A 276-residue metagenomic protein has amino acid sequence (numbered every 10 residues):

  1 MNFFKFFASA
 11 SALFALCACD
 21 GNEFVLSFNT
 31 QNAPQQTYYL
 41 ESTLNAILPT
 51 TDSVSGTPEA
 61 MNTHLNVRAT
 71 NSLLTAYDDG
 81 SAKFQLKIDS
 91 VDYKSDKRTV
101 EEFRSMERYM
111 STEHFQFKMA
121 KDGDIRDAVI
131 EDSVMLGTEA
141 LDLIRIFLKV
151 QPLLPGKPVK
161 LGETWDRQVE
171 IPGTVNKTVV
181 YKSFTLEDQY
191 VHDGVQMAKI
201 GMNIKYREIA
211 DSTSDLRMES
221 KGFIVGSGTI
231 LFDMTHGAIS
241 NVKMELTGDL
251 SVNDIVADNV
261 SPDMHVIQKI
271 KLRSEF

Functional and structural regions predicted by a protein language model:
M1-T30: Bacterial Sec-dependent N-terminal signal peptides
C19-F276: Signature of exported/secreted
